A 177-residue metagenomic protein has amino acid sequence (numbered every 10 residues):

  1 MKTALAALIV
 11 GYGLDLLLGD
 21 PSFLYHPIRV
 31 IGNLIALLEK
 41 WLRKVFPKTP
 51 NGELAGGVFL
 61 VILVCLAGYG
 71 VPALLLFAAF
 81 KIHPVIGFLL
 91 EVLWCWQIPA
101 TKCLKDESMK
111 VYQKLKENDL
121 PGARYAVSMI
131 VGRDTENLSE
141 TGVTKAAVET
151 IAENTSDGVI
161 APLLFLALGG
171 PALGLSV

Functional and structural regions predicted by a protein language model:
M1-S176: Hydrophobic alpha-helical transmembrane segments
